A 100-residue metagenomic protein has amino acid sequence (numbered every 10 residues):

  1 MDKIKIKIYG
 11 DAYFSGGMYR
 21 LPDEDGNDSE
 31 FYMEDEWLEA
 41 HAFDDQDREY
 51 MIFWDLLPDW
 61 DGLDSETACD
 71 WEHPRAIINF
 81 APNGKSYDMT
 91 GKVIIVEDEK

Functional and structural regions predicted by a protein language model:
M1-K3, E97-K100: Short intrinsically disordered terminal tails
M1-Y13: N-terminal trafficking/processing presequences and adjacent post-cleavage segments of proteins routed to secretion
G16-M18, P22-G84: Acidic, low-complexity, intrinsically disordered interaction modules
K85-Y87, G91-D98: Low-complexity or membrane-interfacial segments used for flexible interactions
